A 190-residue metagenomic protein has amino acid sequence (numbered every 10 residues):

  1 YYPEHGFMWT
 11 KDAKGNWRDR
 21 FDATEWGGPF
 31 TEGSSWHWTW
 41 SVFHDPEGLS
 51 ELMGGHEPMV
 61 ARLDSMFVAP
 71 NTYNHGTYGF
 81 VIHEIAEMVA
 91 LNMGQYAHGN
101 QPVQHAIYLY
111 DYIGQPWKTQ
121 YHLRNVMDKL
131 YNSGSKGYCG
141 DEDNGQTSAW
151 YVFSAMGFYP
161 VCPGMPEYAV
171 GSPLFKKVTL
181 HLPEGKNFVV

Functional and structural regions predicted by a protein language model:
P3-L174, V178-V189: Active-site core of glycosidic bond-cleaving carbohydrate-active enzymes
